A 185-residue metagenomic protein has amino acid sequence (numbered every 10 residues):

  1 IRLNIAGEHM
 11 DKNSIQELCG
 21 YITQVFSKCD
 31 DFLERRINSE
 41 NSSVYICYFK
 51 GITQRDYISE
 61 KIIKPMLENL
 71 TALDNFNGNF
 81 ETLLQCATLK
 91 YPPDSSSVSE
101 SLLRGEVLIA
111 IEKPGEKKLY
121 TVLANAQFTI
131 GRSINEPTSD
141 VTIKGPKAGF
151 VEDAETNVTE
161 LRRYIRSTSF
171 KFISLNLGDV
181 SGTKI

Functional and structural regions predicted by a protein language model:
I1-I185: Membrane-embedded alpha-helical signal segments
